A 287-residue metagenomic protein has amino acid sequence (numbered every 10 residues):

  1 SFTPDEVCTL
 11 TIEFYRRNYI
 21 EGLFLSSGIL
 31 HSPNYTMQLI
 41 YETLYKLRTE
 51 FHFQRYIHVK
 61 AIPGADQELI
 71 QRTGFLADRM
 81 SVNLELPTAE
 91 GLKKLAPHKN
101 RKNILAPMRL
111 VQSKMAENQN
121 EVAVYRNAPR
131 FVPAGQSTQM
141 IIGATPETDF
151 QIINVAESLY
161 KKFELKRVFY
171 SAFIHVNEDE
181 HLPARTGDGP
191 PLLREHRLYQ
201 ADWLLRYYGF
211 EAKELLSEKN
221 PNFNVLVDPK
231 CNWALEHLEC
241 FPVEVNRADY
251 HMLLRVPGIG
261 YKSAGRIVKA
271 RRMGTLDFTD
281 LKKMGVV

Functional and structural regions predicted by a protein language model:
S1-T138, I142-P146, L159, N177 (+1 more regions): Conserved Radical SAM active-site core
K93-R101, K161-Y207, I267: Radical SAM enzyme [4Fe-4S]-AdoMet core and its adjacent flexible, acidic and glycine-rich loops/tails across
N120-A128, Y170, E211-S217: Flexible, glycine/charged-enriched surface loops at secondary-structure junctions
V132, Q139, F150-F163, P191-R194: Long C-terminal interaction/binding lobes of large macromolecular proteins
H181-R255: Long, highly charged, low-complexity intrinsically disordered interaction regions that mediate electrostatic DNA/RNA
A270-R271: Residue-level signature of tetratricopeptide-repeat
K282-V287: Alpha-helical interaction/regulatory segments in DNA maintenance proteins
